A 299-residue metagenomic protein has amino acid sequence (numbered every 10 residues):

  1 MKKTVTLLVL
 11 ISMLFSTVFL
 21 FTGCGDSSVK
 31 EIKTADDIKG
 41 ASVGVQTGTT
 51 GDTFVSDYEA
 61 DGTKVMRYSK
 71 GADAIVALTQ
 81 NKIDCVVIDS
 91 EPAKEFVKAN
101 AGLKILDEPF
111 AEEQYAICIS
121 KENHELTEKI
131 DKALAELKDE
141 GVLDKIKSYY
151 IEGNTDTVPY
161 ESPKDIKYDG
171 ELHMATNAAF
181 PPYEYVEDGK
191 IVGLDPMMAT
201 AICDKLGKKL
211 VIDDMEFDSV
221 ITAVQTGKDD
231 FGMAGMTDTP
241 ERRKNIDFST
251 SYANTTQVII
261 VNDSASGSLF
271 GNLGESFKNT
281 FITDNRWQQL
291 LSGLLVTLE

Functional and structural regions predicted by a protein language model:
L20-G23: C-terminal motif of bacterial Sec signal peptides marking the signal peptidase cleavage site
G25-D26, T49, K94, A116-D156 (+3 more regions): Extended ligand-binding regions for polar small-molecule ligands
D26-D37, G48, N100-A111, K121 (+2 more regions): Acidic, polar ligand-binding/catalytic clefts
S27-S42, D156-I191: Immediate post-signal peptide segment of exported/extracytoplasmic ligand-binding proteins
S28-G102, E122-E125, V261, S266: Pocket-lining segment of extracytoplasmic ligand-binding domains
T50-T63, I105-P109, K132-D169, G271-G274 (+2 more regions): Ligand-binding clefts/hinges and TM-proximal coupling segments of bilobed small-molecule sensing domains
Y58, K64-K70, I75-V76, C85 (+2 more regions): Extracytoplasmic small-molecule ligand-binding "clamshell" domains of the periplasmic binding protein/Venus flytrap
L269-E299: Periplasmic/extracellular loop-to-transmembrane helix junction in inner-membrane transport proteins
